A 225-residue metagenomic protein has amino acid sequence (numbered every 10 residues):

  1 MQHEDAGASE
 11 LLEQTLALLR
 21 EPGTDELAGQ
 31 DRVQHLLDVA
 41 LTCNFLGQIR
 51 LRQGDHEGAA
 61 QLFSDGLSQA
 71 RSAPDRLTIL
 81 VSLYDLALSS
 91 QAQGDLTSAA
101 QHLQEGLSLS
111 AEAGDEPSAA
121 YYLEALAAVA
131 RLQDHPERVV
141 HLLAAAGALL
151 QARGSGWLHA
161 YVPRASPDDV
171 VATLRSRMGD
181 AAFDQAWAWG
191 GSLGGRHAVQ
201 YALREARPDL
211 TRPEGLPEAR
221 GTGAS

Functional and structural regions predicted by a protein language model:
M1-E10, R52-G54, A148, R153-W157: Inter-helical turn/loop elements of alpha-helical hairpins
M1-E4, D31, H35-G54, S68 (+4 more regions): Tandem amphipathic alpha-helical repeat scaffolds
A8-P22, A59-G66, S82, A99-G106 (+1 more regions): Tetratricopeptide repeat
R20-H35, S68-L77, Q93, S108-P117 (+1 more regions): Short coil/turn linkers that connect adjacent helices within long alpha-helical scaffolds, especially alpha-solenoid
H135-S225: C-terminal non-catalytic interaction modules
